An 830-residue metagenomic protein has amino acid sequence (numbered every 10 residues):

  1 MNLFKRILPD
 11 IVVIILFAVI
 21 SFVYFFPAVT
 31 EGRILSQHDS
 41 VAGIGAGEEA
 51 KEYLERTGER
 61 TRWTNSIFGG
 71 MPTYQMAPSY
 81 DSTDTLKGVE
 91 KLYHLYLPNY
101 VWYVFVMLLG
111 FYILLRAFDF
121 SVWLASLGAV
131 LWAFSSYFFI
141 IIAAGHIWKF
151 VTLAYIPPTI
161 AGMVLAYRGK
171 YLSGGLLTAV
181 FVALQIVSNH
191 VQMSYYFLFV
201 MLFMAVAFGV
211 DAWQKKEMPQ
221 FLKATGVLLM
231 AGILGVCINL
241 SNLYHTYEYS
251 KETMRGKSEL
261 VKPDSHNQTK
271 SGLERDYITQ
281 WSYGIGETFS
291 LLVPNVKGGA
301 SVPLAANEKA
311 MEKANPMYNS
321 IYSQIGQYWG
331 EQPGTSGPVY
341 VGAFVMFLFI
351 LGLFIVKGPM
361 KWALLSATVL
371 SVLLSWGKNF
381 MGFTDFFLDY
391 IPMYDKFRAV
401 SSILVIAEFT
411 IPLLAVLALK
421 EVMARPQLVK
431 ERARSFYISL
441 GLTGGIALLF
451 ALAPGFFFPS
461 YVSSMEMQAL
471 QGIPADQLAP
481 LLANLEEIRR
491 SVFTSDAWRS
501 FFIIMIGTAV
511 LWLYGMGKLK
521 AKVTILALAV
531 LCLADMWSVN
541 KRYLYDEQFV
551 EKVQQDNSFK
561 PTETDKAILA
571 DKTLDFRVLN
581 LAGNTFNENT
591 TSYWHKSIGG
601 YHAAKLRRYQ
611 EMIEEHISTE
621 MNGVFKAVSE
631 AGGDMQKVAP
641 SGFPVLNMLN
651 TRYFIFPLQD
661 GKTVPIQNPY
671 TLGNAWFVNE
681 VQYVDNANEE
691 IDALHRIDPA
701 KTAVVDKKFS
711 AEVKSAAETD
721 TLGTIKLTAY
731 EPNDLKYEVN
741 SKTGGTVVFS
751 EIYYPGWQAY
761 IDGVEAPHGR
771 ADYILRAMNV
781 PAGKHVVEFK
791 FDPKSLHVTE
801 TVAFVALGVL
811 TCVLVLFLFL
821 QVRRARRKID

Functional and structural regions predicted by a protein language model:
D10-A46, A231-H245, L370-L374, I446-A451 (+1 more regions): Transmembrane signal-anchor helices characteristic of membrane glycosylation enzymes that use polyprenol
I20-L114, F118, V130-L153, N267-V341 (+3 more regions): Membrane-interface coil-to-helix junctions
L54, E59-P72, M76-S79, G284 (+9 more regions): Extracytoplasmic/lumenal acceptor-recognition loop(s) of multi-pass membrane glycoenzymes
L97-F111, G337-G352, A407-V416, R499-T508: Hydrophobic alpha-helical transmembrane segments
L115-F134, G169-G175: Transmembrane-helix signature of polytopic, membrane-embedded enzymes that assemble or transfer cell-envelope glycans
L127-I140, L177-L184, A399: Short aromatic/hydrophobic helix-turn
G145-A154, A166-A183, V191-M193, F197-G232 (+2 more regions): Contiguous transmembrane helix-bundle modules in multi-pass membrane proteins
F347, R652, G661, H695-D830: Active-site-proximal, structured, solvent-exposed surfaces of multi-pass membrane proteins that position macromolecular
